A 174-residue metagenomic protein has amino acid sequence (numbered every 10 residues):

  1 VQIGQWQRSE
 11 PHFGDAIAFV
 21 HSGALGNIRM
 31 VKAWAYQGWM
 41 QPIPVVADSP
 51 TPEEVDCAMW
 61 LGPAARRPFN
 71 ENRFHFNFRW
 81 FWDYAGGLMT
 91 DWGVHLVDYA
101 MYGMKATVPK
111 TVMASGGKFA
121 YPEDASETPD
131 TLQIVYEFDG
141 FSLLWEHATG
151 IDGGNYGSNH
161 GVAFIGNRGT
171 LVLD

Functional and structural regions predicted by a protein language model:
V1-I3, D15-A18: Rossmann-fold NAD(P)-binding glycine/threonine-rich loop
V1-S9, G23: Beta-strand-loop-alpha-helix segment that lines the small-molecule cofactor/substrate pocket of alpha/beta enzymes
W6-E10, W34-Q37: Short, solvent-exposed turn/loop segments enriched in Gly/Ser/Thr/Pro and often Arg
D15, N27, K32-W34, G38-G86 (+1 more regions): Contiguous beta-strand/loop segments that form the cofactor/metal-binding neighborhood of enzyme cores
F19-S22, Y99: A generic secondary-structure signal
